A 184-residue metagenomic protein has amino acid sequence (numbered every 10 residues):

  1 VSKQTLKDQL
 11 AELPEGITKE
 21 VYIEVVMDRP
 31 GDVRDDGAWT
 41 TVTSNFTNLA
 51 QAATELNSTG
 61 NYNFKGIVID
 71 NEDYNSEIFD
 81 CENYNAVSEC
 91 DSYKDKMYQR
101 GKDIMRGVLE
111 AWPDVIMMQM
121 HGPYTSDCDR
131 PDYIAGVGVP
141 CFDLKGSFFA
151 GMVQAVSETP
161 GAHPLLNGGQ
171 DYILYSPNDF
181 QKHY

Functional and structural regions predicted by a protein language model:
V1-Y184: Glycan-processing catalytic domains of CAZymes
